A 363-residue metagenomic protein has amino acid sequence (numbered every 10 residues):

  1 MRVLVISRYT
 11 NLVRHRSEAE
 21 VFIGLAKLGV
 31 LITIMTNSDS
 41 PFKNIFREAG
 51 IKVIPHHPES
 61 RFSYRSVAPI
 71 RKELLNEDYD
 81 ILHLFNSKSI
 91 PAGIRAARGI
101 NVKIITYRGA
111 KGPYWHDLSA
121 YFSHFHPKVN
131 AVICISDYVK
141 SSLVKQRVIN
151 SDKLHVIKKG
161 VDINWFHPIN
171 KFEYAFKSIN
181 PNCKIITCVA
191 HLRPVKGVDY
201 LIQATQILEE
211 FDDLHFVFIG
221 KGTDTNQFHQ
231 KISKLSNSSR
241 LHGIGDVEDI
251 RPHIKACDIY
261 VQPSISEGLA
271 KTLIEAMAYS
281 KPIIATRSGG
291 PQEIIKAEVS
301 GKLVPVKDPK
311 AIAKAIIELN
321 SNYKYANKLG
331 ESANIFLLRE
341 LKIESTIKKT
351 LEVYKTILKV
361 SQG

Functional and structural regions predicted by a protein language model:
V13-E20, K184, C188-I207, T223-H229 (+3 more regions): A conserved mid-protein helix/loop that constitutes part of the nucleotide-sugar donor-binding site
I34-T36, P282-A285, I295: Short hydrophobic beta-strand element within catalytic cores of glycosyltransferases and related nucleotide-activated
L84-I90, R108: Short His-centered aromatic/hydrophobic patch
I104-A131, S141: A conserved, positively charged/aromatic
F166-N180: A short helix/loop element that forms part of the nucleotide-sugar donor recognition site in Leloir-type
D246, I265: Aromatic "clamp/platform" in nucleotide-sugar-dependent glycosyltransferases that forms part of the donor/acceptor
A297-E298, K302-P309, E318-Y323: Conserved acidic donor-binding segment of nucleotide-sugar-dependent glycosyltransferases
A311, E318, Y325-E340, T346-E352 (+1 more regions): A short, well-ordered alpha-helix in the C-terminal region of glycosyltransferases
